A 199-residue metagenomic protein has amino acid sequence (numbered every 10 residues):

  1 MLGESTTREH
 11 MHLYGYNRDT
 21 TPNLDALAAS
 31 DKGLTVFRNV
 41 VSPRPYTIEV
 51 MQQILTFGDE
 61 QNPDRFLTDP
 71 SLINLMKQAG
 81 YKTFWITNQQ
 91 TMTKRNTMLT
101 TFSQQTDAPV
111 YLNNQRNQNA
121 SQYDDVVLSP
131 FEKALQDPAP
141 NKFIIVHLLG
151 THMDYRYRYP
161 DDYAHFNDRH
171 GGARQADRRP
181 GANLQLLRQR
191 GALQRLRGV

Functional and structural regions predicted by a protein language model:
M1-G3: Short beta-strand segments enriched in small/hydrophobic residues
S5-R174: Active-site-proximal alpha/beta segments of enzymes that process anionic O-linked groups
L128-K133, H170-V199: A long, amphipathic alpha-helix that forms part of the scaffold/cap immediately adjacent to metal-dependent active
